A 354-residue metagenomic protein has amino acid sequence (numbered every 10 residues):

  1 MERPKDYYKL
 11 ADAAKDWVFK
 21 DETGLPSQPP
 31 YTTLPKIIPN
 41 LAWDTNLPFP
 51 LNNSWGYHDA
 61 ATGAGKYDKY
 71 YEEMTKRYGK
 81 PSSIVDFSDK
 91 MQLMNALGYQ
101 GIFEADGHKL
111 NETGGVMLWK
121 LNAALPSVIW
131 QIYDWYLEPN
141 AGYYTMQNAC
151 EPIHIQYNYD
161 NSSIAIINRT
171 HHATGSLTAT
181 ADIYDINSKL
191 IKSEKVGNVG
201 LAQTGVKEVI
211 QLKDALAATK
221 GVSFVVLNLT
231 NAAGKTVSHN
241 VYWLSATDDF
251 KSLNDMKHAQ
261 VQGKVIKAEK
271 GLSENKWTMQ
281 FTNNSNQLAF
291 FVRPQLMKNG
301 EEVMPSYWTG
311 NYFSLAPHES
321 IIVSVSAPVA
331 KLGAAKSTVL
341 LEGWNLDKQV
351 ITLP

Functional and structural regions predicted by a protein language model:
M1-A14, E301-Y312: Short acidic, Pro/Gly- and aromatic-enriched capping/linker segments at domain boundaries
R3-G175, I191: Substrate-binding clefts and catalytic carboxylate motifs of secreted carbohydrate-active enzymes
P139-I167, S188, L244-E274: Low-complexity, acidic Ser/Thr/Pro/Gly-rich terminal tails and inter-domain linkers that flank the onset of structured
S163-T170, T278-N284, S326: Short edge beta-strand/loop segments characteristic of extracellular beta-sandwich folds
T170-S188, N284-V303, E342-W344: Short acidic, flexible loop segments centered on an aromatic residue
A179-T219, V303-A330: Intrinsically disordered, low-complexity Pro/Gly/Ser/Thr-rich segments with frequent PxxP/GP/PP motifs and embedded
Y184, T204-K207, T236-M256, F291-I321: Intrinsically disordered, low-complexity Ser/Thr/Gly-rich stretches
K213-K257, S326-P354: Terminal connector regions
